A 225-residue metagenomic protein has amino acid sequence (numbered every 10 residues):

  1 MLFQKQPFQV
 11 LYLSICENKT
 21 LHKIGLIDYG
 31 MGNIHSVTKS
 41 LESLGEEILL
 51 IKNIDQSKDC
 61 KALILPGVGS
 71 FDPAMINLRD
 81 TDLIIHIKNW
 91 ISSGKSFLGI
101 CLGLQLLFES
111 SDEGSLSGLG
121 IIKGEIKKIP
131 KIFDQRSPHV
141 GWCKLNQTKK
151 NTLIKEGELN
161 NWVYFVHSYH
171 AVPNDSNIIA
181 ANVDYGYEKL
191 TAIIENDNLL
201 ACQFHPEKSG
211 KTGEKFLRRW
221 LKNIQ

Functional and structural regions predicted by a protein language model:
Q6-P7: Cationic, low-complexity basic patches in intrinsically disordered or flexible, solvent-exposed regions
L21, L199-Q225: Acyltransferase
G25-L44, E207: N-terminal beta1-alpha1 ligand-phosphate binding loop
I48-D59: Short acidic low-complexity segments
G69-V140: Cysteine-nucleophile active-site neighborhood
S110-Y187: Pocket-forming structural segment of enzyme catalytic cores
E188-E195: Short, surface-exposed beta-strand/loop micro-motifs that present aromatic residues
